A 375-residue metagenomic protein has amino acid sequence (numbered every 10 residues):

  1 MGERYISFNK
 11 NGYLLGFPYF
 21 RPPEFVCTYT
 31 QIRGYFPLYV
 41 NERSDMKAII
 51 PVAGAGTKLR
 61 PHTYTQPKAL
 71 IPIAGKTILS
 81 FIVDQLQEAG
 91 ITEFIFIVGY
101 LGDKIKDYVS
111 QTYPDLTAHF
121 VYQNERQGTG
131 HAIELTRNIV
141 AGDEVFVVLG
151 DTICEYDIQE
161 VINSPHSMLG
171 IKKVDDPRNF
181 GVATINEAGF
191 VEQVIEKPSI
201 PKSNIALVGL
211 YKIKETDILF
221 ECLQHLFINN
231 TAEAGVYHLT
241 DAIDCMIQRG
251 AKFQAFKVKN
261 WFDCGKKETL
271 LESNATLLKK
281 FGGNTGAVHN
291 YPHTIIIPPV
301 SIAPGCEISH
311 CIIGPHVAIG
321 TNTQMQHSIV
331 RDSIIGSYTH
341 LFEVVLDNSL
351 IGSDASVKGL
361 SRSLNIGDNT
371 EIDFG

Functional and structural regions predicted by a protein language model:
M1-N11: Extreme N-terminal basic, low-complexity initiation segments that serve as generic localization/processing leaders
Q31, Y35-V40, H225-G375: Left-handed beta-helix
G34-I50, K58, P72, K76-L149 (+4 more regions): Conserved N-terminal catalytic core of the sugar/cofactor nucleotidyltransferase
A55, D151-T152: Active-site metal-binding loops of divalent metal-dependent hydrolases
I153-N230: Conserved core of the sugar-phosphate nucleotidyltransferase
